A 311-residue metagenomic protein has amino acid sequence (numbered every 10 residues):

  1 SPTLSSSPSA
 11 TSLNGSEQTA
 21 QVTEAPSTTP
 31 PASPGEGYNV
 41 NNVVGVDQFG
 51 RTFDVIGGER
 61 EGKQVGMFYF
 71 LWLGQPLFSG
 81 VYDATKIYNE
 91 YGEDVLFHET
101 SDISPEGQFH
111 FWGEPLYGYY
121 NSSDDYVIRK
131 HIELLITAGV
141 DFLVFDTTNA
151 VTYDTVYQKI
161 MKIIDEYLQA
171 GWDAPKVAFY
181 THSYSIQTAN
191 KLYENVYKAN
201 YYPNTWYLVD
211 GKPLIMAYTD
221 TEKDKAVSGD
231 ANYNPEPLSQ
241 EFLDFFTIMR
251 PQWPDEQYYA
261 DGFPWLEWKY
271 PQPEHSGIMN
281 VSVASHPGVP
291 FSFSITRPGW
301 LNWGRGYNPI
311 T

Functional and structural regions predicted by a protein language model:
S1-S33: Ser/Thr/Gly/Pro-rich low-complexity, disordered linker/stalk segments of secreted and cell-surface proteins
P30-T311: Glycan-processing catalytic domains of CAZymes
